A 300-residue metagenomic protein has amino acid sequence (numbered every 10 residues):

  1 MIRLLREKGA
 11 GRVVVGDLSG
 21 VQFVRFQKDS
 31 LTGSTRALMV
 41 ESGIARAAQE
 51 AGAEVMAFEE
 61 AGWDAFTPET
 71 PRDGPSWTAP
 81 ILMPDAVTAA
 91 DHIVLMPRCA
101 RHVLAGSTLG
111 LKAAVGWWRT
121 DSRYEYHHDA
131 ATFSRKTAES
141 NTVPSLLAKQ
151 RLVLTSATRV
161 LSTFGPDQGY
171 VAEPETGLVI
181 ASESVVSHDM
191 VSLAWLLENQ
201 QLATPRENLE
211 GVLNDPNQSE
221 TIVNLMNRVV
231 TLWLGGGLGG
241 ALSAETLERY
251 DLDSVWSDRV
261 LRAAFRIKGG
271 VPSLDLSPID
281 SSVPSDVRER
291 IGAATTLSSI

Functional and structural regions predicted by a protein language model:
M1, E41, S76-L82, T137-E139 (+1 more regions): Short alpha-helical segments and helix-capping/turn motifs at coil-helix boundaries
M1-F23: N-terminal active-site beta-alpha-beta segment that forms phosphate/nucleotide-binding and substrate-recognition loops
G9-V13, A89-H92, K149-Q150: Loop/turn elements at helix/coil->beta-strand transitions in domains of secreted/extracellular proteins
A10, A53, A263-A264: Long alpha-helical scaffolds
R12-G16, M56-A57, L95, L152-S156 (+2 more regions): Structural recognition of the beta-strand scaffold that forms the well-ordered cores of secreted hydrolase catalytic
G16-S19, F58-A61, M96-C99, S156-R159 (+1 more regions): Active-site-proximal beta-strand/loop segments in catalytic clefts of secreted hydrolases
Q22-T108, A114: An acidic, phosphate/nucleotide-engaging active-site surface
Q49, V87, A100-T108, A114-I300: Acidic/aromatic/glycine-rich contiguous surface patches that form carbohydrate-binding/processing clefts and analogous
